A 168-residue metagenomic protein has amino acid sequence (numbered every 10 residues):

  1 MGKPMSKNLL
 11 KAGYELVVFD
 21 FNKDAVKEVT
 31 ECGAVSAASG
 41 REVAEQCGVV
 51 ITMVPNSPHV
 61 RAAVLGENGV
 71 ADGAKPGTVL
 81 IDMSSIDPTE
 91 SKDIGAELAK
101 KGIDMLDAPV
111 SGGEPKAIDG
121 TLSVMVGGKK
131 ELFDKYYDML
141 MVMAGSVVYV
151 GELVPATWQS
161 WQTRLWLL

Functional and structural regions predicted by a protein language model:
M1-T52, T78, M83: NAD(P)+-binding Rossmann beta1-loop-alpha1 motif at the extreme N-terminus of oxidoreductases
M5, A25, S39, H59 (+3 more regions): Hydrophobic alpha-helical segments typical of transmembrane helices and their membrane-interface/capping positions
N8, A12-G13, A25, C32 (+6 more regions): Change "in soluble alpha/beta enzymes" to "in soluble alpha/beta proteins
N22, E42, S57, S111 (+1 more regions): Residue-level "edge-of-site" marker
V29-E31, G48-I51, V64, I118-T121 (+1 more regions): Short secondary-structure transition/capping segments
G40-M105: Rossmann-fold NAD(P) dinucleotide-binding segment
S85-L165: Rossmann-fold dinucleotide-binding core
